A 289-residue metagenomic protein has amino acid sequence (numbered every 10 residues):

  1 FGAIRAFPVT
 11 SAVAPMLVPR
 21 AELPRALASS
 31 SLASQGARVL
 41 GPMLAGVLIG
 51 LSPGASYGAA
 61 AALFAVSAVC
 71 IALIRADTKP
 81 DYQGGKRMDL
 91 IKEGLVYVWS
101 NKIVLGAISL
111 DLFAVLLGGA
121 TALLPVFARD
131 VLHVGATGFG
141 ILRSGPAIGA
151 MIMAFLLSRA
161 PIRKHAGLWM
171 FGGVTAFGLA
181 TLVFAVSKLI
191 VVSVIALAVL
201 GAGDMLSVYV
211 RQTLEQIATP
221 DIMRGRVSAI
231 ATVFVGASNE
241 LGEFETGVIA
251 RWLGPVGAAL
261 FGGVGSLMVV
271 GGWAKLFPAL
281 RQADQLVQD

Functional and structural regions predicted by a protein language model:
F1-G36: Cytoplasmic helix-loop-helix junction between adjacent transmembrane helices in 12-TM secondary transporters
F1-P8, V115, G201-Y209: Small-residue-rich segments within alpha-helical transmembrane domains of MFS-like 12-TM solute carriers
F7, R38, P42, L110-A122 (+1 more regions): Conserved extracellular-gate-facing transmembrane-helix segments in secondary transporters
P15, R25-S31, D89, E93-S100 (+1 more regions): Short amphipathic alpha-helical coupling elements at transmembrane boundaries
S29-A37, L110, I230-S238: Hydrophobic alpha-helical segments of secondary membrane carriers
Q35-C70: Helix-loop-helix hairpin linking two adjacent transmembrane segments in secondary transporters
Y57, A61-V66, K92, W99 (+2 more regions): C-terminal transmembrane bundle of multi-pass solute transporters/carriers
A76-S109: Juxtamembrane intracellular "pre-TM" segments in multi-pass secondary transporters
